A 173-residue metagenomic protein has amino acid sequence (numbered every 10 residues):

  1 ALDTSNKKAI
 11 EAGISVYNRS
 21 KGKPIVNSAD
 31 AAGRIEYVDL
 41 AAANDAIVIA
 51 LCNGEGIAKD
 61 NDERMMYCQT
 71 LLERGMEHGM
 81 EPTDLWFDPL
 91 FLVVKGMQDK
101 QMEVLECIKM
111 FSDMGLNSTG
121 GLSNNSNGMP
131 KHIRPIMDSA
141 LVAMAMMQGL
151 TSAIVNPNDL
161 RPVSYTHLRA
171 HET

Functional and structural regions predicted by a protein language model:
A1-N6, P24-A32: Catalytic beta/alpha-barrel core
A1-Y17: N-terminal active-site wall of soluble small-molecule enzyme domains
N6-E11, A32-L40, M102: Active-site-adjacent beta->alpha loops and helix N-cap segments on the catalytic face of soluble alpha/beta enzymes
G13, F87, A145: Conserved, mostly hydrophobic/aromatic
G22, R34-I35, Q98-E106, D113-Y165: Active-site-adjacent loop and "lid" segments of alpha/beta metabolic enzymes
S28-D30, I57-C68, V93-L105, H132-P135: Active-site glycine- and acidic-residue-rich loops that bind and position anionic ligands or nucleotide-like cofactors
A32-L92: Conserved anion-binding
T166-T173: Conserved small/polar residues in nucleotide/adenosyl-binding loops
